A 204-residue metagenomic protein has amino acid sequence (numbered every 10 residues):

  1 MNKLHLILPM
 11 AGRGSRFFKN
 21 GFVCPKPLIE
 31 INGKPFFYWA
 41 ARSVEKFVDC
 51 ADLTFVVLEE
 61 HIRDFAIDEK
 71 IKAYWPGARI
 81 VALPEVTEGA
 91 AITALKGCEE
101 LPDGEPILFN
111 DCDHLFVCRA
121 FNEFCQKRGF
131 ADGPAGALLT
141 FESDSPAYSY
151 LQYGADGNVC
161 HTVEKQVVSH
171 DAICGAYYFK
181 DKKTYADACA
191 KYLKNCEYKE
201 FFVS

Functional and structural regions predicted by a protein language model:
M1-L8, R16-F18, E30, K34-F109: Conserved N-terminal catalytic core of the sugar/cofactor nucleotidyltransferase
A11: The conserved beta1-alpha1 loop
F17, L28, V159-T162: Short clusters of hydrophobic/aromatic residues that line enzyme substrate/ligand-binding pockets
F22-P27: Short alpha-helical oligomerization interface
L28, I80, G136-L138: Conserved beta-strand scaffold positions in the cores of enzyme catalytic domains, especially in NTP/NDP-utilizing
D111-L115: The conserved acidic donor/metal-binding loop of glycosyltransferases
V117-C196: Conserved core of the sugar-phosphate nucleotidyltransferase
N195-S204: Catalytic core and acceptor-binding pocket of nucleotide-sugar-dependent glycosyltransferases
